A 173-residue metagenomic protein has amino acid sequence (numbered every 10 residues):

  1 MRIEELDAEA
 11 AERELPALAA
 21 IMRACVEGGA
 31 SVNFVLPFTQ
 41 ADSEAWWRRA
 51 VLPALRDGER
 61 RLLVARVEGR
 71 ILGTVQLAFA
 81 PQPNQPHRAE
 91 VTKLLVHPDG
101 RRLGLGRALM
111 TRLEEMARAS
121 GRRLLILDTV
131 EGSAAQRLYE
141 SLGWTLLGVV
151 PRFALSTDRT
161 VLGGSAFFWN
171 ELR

Functional and structural regions predicted by a protein language model:
R2, A11, A89, R123 (+3 more regions): C-terminal "cap" of GNAT-fold acetyltransferases
E4-K93, H97, M110-R112, M116 (+1 more regions): Acetyl-CoA-dependent GNAT
S43, L113, R118, A135 (+1 more regions): Short secondary-structure boundary/hinge segments and terminal tails
H97-D99, L103: Active-site acidic-Proline motif in GNAT/NAT acetyltransferases
R101, R118, E140: Short polybasic/polar patches that bind polyanions
L103, R107, T111: Residues forming the Rossmann-fold NAD(P)(H) cofactor-binding site
M110, A117-V130: Conserved GNAT acetyl-CoA-binding A-motif
